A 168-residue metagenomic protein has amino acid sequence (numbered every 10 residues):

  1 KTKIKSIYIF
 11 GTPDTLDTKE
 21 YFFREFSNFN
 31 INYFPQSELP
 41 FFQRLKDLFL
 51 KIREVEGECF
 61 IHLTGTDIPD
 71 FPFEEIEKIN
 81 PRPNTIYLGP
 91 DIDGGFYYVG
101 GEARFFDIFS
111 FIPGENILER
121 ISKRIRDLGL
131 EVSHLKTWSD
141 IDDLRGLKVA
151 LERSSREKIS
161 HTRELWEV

Functional and structural regions predicted by a protein language model:
K1-K5: A short, N-terminal amphipathic alpha-helix
Y8-T12, L88: Short internal beta-strands
D17-F60, I117: Short phosphate-binding loop-to-helix
T64-G65: Active-site acidic Asp-centered loop
P69-G94: Conserved donor-nucleotide/metal-binding helix-loop-beta segment in metal-dependent transferases, i.e., the alpha-helix
D91-I92, G100-E102: Active-site rim beta-loop-alpha module in soluble metabolic enzymes
R104-R124: Short, glycine-/small-residue-rich phosphate/pyrophosphate-handling segment
E119-V168: Conserved alpha/beta core of the MobA/IspD/sugar-nucleotide pyrophosphorylase nucleotidyltransferase superfamily
